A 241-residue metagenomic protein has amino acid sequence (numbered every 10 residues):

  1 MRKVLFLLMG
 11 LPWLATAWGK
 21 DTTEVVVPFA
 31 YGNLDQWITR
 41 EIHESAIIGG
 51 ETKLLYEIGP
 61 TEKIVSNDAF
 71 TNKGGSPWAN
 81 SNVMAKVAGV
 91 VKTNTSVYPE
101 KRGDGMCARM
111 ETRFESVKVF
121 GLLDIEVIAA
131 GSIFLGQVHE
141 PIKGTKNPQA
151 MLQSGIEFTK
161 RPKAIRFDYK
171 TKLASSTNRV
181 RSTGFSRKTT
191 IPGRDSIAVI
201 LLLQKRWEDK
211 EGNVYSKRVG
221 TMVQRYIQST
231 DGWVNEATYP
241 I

Functional and structural regions predicted by a protein language model:
M1-V26: Bacterial Sec-dependent N-terminal signal peptides
W13, K163, T171: Functionally constrained cores in energy, signaling, and assembly domains
L14-T16, W78, L173, T177: Residue-level detector of intrinsically disordered, flexible termini and proteolytic processing junctions
K20-P162, R166, P192-R206, K210-I241: Aromatic (Trp/Tyr/Phe) and Gly/Pro-enriched flexible surface segments
T171-N178, T189-R194, W207-E208: Extended, low-complexity, turn-rich repeat/linker tracts enriched in Gly/Pro/Ser/Thr and Asp/Glu that occur
T177-R181, G212-N213: A short secondary-structure junction signal
S182-R187: Intrinsically disordered, low-complexity domain-flanking/linker segments in eukaryotic proteins, enriched
